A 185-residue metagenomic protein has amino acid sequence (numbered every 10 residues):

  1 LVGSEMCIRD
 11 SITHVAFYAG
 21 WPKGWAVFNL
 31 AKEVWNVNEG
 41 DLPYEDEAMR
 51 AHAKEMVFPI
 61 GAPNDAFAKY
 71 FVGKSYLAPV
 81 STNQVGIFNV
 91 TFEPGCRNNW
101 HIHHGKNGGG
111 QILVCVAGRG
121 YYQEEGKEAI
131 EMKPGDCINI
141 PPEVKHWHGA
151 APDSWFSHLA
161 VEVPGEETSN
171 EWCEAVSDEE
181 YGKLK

Functional and structural regions predicted by a protein language model:
V2-C7: Short, small-residue-biased leader/transition segments that mark boundaries at the very start of proteins
G24-A53, F67: Acidic, glycine/proline-rich low-complexity segments that act as flexible tails and inter-domain linkers
E47-F88, N99, S169-K185: A short, N-terminal "cap"/entry segment at the start of jelly-roll beta-barrel domains of the cupin/DSBH fold
F88-N107: Conserved short histidine dyad/triad with adjacent acidic residue
R97, K106-P134, V144: A short beta-strand-loop-beta hairpin characteristic of the jelly-roll/cupin
Y121, E128-A129, K133-P134, P142-E171: Ligand-binding loop in jelly-roll beta-barrel domains
